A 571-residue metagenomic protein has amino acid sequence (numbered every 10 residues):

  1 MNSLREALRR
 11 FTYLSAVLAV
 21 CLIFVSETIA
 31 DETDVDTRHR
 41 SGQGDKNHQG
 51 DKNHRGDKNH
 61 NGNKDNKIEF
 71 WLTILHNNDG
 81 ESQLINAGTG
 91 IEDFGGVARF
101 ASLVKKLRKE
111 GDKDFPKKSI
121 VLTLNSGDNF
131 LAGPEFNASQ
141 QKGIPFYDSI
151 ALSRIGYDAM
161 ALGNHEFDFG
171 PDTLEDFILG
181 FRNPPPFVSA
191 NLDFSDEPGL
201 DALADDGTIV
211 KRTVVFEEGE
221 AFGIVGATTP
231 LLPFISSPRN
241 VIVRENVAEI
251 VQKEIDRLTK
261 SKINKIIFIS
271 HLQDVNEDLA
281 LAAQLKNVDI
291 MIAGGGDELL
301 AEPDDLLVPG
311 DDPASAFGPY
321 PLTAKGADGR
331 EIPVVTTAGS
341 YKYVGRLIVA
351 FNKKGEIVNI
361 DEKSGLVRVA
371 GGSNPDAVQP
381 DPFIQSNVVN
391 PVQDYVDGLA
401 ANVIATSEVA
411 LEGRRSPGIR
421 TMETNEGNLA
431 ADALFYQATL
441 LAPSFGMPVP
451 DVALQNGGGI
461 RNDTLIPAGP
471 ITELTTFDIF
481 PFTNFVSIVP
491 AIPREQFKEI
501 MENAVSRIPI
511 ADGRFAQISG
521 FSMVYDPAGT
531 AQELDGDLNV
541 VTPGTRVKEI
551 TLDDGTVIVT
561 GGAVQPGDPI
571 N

Functional and structural regions predicted by a protein language model:
M1-R9: N-terminal secretory signal peptides that target proteins for export/translocation
T12-I23: Bacterial N-terminal signal peptides
I29-D65: Glycine- and aromatic-enriched low-complexity segments, predominantly in secreted/extracellular proteins and matrices
D31-D36, K64-L366, L429-A433, S444 (+2 more regions): Acidic, metal/ion-coordinating pockets
I68-T73, N78-G88, F115-I120, F130-A138 (+8 more regions): Solvent-exposed loop/linker segments at secondary-structure transitions that flank or connect catalytic domains
